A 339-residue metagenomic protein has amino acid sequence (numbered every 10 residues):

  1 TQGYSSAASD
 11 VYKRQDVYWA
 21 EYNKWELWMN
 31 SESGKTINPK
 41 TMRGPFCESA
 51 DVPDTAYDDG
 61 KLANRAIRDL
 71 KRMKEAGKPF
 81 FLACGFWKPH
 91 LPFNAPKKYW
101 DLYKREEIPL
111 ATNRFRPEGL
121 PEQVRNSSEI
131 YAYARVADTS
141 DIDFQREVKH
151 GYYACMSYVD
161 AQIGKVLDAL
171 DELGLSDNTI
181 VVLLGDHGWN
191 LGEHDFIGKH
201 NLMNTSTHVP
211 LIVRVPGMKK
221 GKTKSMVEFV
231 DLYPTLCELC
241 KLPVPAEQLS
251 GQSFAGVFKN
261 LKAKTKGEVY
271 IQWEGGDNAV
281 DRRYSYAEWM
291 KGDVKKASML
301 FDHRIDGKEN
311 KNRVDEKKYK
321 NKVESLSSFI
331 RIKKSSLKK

Functional and structural regions predicted by a protein language model:
T1-A8, Y12: Single conserved hydrophobic/aromatic residue that forms the stacking wall/gate of nucleotide- or nucleobase-binding
Y4, E75-A76, L175, T205 (+3 more regions): Short, structurally constrained coil/turn elements that cap an alpha-helix or connect an alpha-helix to the following
D16-K78, A83-N178, V182-M226, L239-L242 (+2 more regions): Active-site-proximal cap/lid insertion segments
Y18-E21, W25, H187-E193, R214 (+5 more regions): C-terminal cap/loop subdomain of S1 sulfatases and analogous C-terminal strand-loop tails that border
F93, K311-N312: Cytochrome P450 core scaffold surrounding the K-helix E-X-X-R motif and the conserved "meander" helix-loop region
W100-D101, P109, Y233, A255 (+2 more regions): Generic structural signal for individual residues within well-ordered alpha-helical segments across diverse proteins
Y131-Y133, K296-A297, K311: C-terminal glycine/acidic-rich active-site capping loop/insertion
K311, K317-K318: A short acidic/glycine-rich loop-to-helix N-cap element
